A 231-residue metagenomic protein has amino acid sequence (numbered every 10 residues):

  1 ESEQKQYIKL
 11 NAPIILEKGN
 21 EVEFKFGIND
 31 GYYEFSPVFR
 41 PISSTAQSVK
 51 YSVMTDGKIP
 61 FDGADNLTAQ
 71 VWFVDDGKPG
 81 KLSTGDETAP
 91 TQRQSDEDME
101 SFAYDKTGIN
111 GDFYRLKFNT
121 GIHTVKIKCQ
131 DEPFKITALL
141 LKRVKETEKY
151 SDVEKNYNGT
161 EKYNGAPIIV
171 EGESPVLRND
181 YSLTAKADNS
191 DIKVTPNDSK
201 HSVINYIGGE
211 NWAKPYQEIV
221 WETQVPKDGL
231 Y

Functional and structural regions predicted by a protein language model:
E1-Y231: Extracytoplasmic
